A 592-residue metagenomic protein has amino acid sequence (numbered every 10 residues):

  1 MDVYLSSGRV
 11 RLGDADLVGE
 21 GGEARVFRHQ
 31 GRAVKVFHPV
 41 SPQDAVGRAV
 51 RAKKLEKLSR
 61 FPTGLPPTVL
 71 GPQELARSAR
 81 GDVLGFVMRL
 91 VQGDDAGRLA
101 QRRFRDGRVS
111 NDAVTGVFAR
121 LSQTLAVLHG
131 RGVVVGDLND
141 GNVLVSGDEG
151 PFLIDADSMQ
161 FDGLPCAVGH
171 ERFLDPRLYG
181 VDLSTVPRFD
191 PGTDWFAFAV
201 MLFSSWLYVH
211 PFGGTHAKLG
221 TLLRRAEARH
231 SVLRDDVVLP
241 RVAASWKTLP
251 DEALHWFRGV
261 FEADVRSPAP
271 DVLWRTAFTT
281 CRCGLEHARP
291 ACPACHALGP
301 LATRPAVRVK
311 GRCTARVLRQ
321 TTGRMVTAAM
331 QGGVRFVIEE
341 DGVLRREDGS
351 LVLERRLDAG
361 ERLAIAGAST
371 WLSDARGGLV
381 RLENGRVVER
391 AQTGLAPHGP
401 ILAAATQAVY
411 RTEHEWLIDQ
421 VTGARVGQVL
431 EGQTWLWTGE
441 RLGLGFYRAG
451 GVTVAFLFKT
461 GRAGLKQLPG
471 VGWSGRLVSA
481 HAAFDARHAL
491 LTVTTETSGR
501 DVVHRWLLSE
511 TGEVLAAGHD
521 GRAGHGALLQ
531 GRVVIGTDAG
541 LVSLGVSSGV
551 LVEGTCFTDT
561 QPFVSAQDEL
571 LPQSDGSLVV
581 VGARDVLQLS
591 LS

Functional and structural regions predicted by a protein language model:
M1-D16, A49: Juxta-kinase regulatory segment immediately upstream of eukaryotic protein kinase catalytic domains
D14-G71, L99-R108: ATP-binding glycine-rich loop module of kinase domains
P67-V117: Conserved structural core of kinase catalytic domains
L125, H129-S146: Catalytic-loop of the protein kinase fold
G141-D182: Activation segment/activation loop of eukaryotic-type protein kinase catalytic domains
D182, D190-A263: C-terminal lobe helix-coil module of Hanks-type protein kinase domains
A302-T321, E340-L357, G377-L395, T412-G432 (+4 more regions): Surface-exposed loop/turn elements that mediate protein-protein interactions on large endomembrane-trafficking
Q320-M330, R356-S369, Q392-Q407, G427-L442 (+3 more regions): Repeated scaffold domains used in trafficking and secretory/extracellular systems, primarily beta-propellers
